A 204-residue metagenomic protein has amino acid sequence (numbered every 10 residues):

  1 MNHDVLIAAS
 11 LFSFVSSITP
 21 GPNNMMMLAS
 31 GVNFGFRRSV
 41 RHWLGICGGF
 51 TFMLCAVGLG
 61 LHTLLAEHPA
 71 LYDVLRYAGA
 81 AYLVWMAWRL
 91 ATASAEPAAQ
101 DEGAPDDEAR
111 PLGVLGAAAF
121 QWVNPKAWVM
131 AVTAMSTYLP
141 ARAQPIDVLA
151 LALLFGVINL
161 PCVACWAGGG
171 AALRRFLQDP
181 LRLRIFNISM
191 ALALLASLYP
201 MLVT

Functional and structural regions predicted by a protein language model:
H3-D73, M130-F155, A167: Juxtamembrane transmembrane-helix termini in multi-pass membrane transport proteins
V5, Y199-T204: Juxtamembrane boundary at the C-terminal end of a transmembrane helix
F14, I18, T51-F52, W88 (+3 more regions): Hydrophobic/aromatic residues within the transmembrane alpha-helices of Major Facilitator Superfamily
G21, G35, N124-P125, D179-P180: Short loop-to-helix capping motifs
R37-G113, G169, L192: Membrane helix-loop-helix hairpins that form the core translocation module of multi-pass transporters
A117, Q121-V129: Selected transmembrane alpha-helices and immediately adjacent juxtamembrane segments of polytopic inner-membrane
G168-L192: Interfacial loop-to-transmembrane junctions
